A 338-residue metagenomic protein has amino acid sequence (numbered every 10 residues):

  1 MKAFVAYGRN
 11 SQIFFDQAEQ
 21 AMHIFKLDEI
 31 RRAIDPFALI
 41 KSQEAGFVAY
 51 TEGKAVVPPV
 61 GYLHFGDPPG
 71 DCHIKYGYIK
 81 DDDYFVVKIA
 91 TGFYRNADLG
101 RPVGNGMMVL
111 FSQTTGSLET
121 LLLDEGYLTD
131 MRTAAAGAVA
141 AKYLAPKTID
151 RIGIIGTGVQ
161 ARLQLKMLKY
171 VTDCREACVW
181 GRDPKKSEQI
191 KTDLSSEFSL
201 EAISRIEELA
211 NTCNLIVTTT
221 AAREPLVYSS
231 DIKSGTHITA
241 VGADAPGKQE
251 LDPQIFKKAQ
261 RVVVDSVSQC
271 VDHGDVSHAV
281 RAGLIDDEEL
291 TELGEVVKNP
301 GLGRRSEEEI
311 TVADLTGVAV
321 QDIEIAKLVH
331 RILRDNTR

Functional and structural regions predicted by a protein language model:
A6, F14-D130, A136-A138, A145-T148 (+2 more regions): N-terminal ligand-binding/catalytic initiation module
L144-R151, K233-S234: Short helix-loop-beta connector
I152-G153, T311: Conserved beta-strand elements of the Class I
T157-G158: Glycine-rich Rossmann-fold phosphate-binding loop(s) that bind the pyrophosphate of adenine dinucleotide cofactors
A161-R162: N-terminal Rossmann-fold NAD(P) dinucleotide-binding loop
V171-L194: NAD(P)-binding Rossmann-fold cofactor-contacting core
E197-L284: Rossmann-like adenosine-cofactor binding region
A245-R338: Adenosine-phosphate binding glycine-rich loop
